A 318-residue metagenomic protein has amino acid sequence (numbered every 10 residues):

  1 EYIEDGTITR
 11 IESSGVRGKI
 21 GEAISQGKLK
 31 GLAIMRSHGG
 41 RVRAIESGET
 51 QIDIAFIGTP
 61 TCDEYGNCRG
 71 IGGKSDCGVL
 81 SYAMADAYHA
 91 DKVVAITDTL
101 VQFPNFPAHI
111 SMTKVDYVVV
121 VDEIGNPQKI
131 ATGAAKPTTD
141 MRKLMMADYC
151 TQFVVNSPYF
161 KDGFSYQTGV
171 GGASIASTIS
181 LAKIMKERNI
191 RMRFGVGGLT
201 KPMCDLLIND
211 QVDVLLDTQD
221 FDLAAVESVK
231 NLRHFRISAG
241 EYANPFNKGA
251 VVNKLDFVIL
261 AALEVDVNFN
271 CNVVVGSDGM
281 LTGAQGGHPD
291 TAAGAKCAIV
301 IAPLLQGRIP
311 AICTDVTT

Functional and structural regions predicted by a protein language model:
E1-T318: Conserved alpha/beta enzyme-core scaffold
